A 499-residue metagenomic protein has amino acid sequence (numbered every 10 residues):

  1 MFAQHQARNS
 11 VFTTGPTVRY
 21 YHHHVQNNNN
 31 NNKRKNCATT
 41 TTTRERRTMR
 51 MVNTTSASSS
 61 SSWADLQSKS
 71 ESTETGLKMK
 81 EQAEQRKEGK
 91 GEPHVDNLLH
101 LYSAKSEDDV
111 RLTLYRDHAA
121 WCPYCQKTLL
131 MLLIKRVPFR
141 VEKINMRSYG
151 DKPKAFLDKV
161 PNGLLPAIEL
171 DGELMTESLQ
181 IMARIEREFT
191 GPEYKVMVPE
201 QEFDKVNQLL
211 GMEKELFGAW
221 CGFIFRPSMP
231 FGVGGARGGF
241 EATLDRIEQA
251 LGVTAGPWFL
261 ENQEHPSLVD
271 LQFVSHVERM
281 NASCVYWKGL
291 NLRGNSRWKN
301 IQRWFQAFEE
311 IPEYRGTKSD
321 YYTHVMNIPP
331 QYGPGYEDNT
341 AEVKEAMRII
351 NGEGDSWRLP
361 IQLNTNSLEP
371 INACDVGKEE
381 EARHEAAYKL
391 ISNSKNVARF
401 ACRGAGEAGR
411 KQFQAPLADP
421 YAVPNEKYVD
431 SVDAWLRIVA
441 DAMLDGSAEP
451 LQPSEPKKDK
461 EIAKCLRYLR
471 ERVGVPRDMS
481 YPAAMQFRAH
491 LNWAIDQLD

Functional and structural regions predicted by a protein language model:
M1-N27, K33-T39: N-terminal chloroplast transit peptides
A38-T54: Threonine-centered tandem repeat motifs in low-complexity domains
M51-N262, G335, N339-D499: GST-like domain detector, emphasizing the conserved glutathione-binding G-site in the N-terminal thioredoxin-like
M146-G150, N262-H265, G289-R293, Y321-N327: Short amphipathic alpha-helical segments embedded in low-complexity Lys/Glu-rich regions
F231, V285-K299: Acidic, serine/threonine/proline-rich low-complexity intrinsically disordered regions
Q263-W287, F308: GST superfamily/GST-like fold recognition
K318-K344: Extended amphipathic alpha-helical segments with heptad-repeat/coiled-coil character used for oligomerization, fusion
